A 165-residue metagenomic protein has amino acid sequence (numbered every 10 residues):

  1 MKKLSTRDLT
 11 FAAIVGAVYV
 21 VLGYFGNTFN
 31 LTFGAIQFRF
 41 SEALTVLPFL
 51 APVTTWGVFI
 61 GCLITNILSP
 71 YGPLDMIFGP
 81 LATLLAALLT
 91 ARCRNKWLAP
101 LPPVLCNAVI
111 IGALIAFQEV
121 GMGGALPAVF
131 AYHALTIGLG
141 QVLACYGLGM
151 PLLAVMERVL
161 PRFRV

Functional and structural regions predicted by a protein language model:
M1-F49, V53-W56: Hydrophobic transmembrane alpha-helices
N27-A35, A43, L63-V165: Membrane-embedded alpha-helical hairpins and interfacial helices in multi-pass inner-membrane proteins
W56-G57, V165: Membrane-interface alpha-helices at helix entry/exit sites of multi-pass transporters
V58-C62: Extracytosolic (periplasmic/ER-lumenal) interhelical loops and adjacent juxtamembrane/interface segments of multi-pass
